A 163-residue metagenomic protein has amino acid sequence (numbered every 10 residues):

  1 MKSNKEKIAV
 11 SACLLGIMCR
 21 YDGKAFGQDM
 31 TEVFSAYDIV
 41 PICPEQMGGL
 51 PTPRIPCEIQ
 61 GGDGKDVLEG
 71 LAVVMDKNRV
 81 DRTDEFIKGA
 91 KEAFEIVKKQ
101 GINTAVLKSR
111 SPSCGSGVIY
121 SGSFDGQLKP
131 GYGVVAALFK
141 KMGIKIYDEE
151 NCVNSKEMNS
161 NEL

Functional and structural regions predicted by a protein language model:
K2-S35: N-terminal phosphate-binding or glycine-rich loops at protein starts, especially the Walker A/P-loop of NTPases
S3, Y21, Y37, M47 (+3 more regions): Divalent-metal-activated hydrolytic enzyme cores
S11-I17, V74-R82, Y120: Short, basic, glycine/proline-bearing loop/turn elements
C13, K108-S111, N151: Short, well-ordered beta-to-alpha junction loops that form the rim of enzyme active sites and present histidine/acidic
G16, G49, P112-G115: Short, active-site-adjacent cap segments at secondary-structure transitions
F26-M75: Short, surface-exposed acidic-centric catalytic microdomains
V97-G101: Glycine-rich phosphate-binding loop signature in dinucleotide/nucleotide-binding domains
T104-S123: Internal, conserved structured core segments that host functional sites
